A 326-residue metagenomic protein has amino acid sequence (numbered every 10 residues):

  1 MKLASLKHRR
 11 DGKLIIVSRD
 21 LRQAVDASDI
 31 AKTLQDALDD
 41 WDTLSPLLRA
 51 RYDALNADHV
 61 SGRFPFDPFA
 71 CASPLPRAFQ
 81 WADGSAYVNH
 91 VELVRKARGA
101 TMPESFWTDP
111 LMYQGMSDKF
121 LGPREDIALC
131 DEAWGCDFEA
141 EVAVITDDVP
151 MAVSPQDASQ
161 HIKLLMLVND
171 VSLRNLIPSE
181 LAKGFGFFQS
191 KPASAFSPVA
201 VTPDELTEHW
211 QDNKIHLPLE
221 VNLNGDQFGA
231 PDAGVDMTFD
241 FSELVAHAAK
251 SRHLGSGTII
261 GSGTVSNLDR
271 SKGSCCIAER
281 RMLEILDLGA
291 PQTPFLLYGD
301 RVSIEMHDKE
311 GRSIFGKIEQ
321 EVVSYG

Functional and structural regions predicted by a protein language model:
M1-H8, R19, Q35-P231, T238-F239 (+3 more regions): Active-site microenvironments in enzyme catalytic cores
A152-S154, L268-C276, K309-E319: Short, Lys/Arg- and Gly-enriched loop/turn segments at beta-strand edges
D240-A249, L286-Q292: Short alpha-helix capping/helix-loop boundary micro-motifs
A248, H253-L254, L296: Short, well-ordered loop/turn sites that connect or cap secondary structure elements
I260-G299: Active-site pocket scaffolds in enzymes
T293-G326: Glycine- and charge-enriched low-complexity intrinsically disordered segments
